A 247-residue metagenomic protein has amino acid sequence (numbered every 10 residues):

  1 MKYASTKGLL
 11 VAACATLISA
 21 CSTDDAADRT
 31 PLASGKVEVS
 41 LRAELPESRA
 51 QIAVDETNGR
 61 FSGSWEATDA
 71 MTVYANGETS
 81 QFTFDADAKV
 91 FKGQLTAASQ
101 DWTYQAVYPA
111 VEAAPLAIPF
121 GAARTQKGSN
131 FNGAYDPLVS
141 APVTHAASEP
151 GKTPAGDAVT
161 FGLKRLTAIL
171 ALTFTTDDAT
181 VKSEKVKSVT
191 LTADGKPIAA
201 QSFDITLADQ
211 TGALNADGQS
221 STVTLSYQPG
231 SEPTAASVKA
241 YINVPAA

Functional and structural regions predicted by a protein language model:
K2-A247: Sec-type signal peptide cleavage vicinity
